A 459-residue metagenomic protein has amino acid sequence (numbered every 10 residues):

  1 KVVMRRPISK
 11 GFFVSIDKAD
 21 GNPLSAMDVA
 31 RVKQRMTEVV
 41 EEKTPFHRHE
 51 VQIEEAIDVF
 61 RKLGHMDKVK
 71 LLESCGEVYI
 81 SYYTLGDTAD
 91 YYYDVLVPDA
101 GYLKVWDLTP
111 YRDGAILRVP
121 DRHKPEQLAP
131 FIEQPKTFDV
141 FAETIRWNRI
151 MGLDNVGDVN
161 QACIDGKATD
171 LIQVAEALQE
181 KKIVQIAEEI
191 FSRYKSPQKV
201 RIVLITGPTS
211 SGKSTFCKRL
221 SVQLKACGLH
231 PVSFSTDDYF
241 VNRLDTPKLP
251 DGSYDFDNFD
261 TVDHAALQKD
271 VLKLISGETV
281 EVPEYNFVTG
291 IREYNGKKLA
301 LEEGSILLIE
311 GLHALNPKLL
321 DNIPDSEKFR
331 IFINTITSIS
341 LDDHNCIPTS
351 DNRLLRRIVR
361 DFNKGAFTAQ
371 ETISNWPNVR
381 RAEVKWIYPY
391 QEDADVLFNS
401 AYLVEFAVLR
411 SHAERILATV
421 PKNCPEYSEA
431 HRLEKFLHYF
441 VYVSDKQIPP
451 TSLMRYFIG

Functional and structural regions predicted by a protein language model:
V2-K181, I186, F191-Y194: Auxiliary tRNA-acceptor-end handling modules of aminoacyl-tRNA synthetases
Y194, L320-G459: Conserved NTP phosphate-binding and transfer environment spanning the P-loop NTPase/kinase superfamily
V203-I205: Hydrophobic anchor at the beta1->P-loop junction of P-loop NTPases
P208: P-loop (Walker A) phosphate-binding loop of NTP-binding proteins
G212: Conserved glycine(s) of the Walker
T215-L220: Hydrophobic positions on the alpha1 helix immediately C-terminal to the Walker A/P-loop
V222-V232: Post-Walker A helix-loop "phosphate-sensing" segment adjacent to the P-loop in P-loop NTPases
V232-F234, V241-G290, I306: Conserved nucleotide-sensing/catalytic segment adjacent to the nucleotide-binding pocket in NTP-handling enzymes
